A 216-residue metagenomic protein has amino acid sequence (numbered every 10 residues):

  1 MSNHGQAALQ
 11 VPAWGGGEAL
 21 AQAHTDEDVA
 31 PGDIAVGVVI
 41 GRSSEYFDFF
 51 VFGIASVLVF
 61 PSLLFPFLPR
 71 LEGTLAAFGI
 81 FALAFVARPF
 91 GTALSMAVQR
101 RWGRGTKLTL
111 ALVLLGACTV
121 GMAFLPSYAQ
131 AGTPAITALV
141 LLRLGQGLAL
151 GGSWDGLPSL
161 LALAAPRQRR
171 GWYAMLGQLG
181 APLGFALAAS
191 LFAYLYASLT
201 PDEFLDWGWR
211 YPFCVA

Functional and structural regions predicted by a protein language model:
S2-I54: Cytosolic juxtamembrane N-terminal segment immediately preceding the first transmembrane helix of multi-pass
P66, V113-G132: C-terminal ends and interior cores of transmembrane alpha-helices in multi-pass membrane transporters/permeases
F78-Q99, G116-C118: Central cavity-lining transmembrane alpha-helices of secondary-active solute carriers, predominantly the Major
A131-G152: Hydrophobic core of transmembrane alpha-helices in multi-pass small-molecule transporters, especially MFS/SLC-type
G152-A165: Intracellular juxtamembrane helix-capping segments at the cytosolic ends of symmetry-related transmembrane helices
W172-Y196: Glycine-rich segments within core transmembrane alpha-helices of 12-TM secondary carriers
W207-A216: Symmetry-related core transmembrane helices of the 12-TM Major Facilitator Superfamily/SLC fold
